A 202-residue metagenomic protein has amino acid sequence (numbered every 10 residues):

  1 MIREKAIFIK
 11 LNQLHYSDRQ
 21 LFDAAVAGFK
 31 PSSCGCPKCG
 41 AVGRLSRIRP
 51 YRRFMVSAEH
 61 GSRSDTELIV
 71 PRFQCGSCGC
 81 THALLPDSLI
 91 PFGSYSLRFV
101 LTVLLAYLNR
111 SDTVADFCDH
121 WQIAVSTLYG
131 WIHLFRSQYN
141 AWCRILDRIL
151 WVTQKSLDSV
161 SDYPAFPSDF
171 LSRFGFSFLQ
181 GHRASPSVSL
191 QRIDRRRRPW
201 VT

Functional and structural regions predicted by a protein language model:
M1-L89: Short, conserved DNA-binding cores of transcription-related domains
M1-R19, A24-P31, S126, A141-T202: Long C-terminal interaction/binding lobes of large macromolecular proteins
G79-F166: Short, positively charged, Gly/Tyr-enriched micro-motifs that form contact patches at catalytic or ligand/partner
